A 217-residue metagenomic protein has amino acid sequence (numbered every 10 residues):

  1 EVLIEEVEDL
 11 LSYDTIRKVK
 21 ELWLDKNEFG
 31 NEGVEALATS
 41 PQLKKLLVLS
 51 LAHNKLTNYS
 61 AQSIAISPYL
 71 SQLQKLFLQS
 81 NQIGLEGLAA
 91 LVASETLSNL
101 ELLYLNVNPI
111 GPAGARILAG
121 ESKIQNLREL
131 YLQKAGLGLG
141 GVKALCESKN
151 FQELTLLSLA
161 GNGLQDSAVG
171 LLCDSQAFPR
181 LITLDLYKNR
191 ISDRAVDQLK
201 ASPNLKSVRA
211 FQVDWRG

Functional and structural regions predicted by a protein language model:
E1-E35, T39, L47-V48, A52 (+1 more regions): LRR N-terminal entry segment and analogous cap-like coil->beta motifs
E1-V2, W23-E28, S50-K55, L78-Q82 (+5 more regions): Concave beta-strand-loop units of leucine-rich repeat
E6, F29-G33, L56-S60, I83-G87 (+6 more regions): The leucine-rich repeat
D9-T15, A36-Q42, S63-Y69, A90-T96 (+4 more regions): C-terminal per-repeat helix/turn "cap" of leucine-rich repeat
T15-E21, P41-V48, P68-K75, E95-L102 (+4 more regions): Leucine-rich repeat
F29, E35, Q42-A90, Y104: A generic tandem-repeat structural signature
D197-P203: C-terminal interaction modules of eukaryotic adaptor/scaffold proteins
